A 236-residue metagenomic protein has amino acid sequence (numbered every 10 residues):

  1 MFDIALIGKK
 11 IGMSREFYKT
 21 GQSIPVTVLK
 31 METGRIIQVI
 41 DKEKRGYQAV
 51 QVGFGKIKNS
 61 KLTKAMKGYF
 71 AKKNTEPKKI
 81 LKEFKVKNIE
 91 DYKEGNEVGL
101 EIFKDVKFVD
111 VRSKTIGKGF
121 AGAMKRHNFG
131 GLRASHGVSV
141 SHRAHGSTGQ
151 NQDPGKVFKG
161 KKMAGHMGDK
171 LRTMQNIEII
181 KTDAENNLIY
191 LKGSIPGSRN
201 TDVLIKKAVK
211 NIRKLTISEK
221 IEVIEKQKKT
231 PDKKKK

Functional and structural regions predicted by a protein language model:
M1-K236: Extended basic (Lys/Arg/His-rich) segments that typically form rRNA-contacting surfaces in ribosomal proteins
